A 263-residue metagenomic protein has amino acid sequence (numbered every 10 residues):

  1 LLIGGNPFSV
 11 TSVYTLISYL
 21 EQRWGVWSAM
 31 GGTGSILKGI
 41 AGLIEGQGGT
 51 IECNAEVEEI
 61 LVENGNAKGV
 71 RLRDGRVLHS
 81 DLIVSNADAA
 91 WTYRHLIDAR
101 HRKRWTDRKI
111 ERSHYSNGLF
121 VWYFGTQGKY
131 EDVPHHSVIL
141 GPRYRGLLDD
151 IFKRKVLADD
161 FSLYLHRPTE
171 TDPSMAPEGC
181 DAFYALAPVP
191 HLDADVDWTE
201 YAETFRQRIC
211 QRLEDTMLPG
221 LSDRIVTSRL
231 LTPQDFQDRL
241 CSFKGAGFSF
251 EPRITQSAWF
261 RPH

Functional and structural regions predicted by a protein language model:
L1-G5, A158-Y164, P219-H263: A glycine-rich dinucleotide-binding beta-alpha-beta segment and adjacent secondary-structure elements that constitute
L1-Q47, N54, S242-P252: Active-site/ligand-binding neighborhood in enzyme catalytic cores
N6-S9, H114, P173-C180, H263: Short glycine/proline-enriched loop/turn "hinge" motifs that connect secondary-structure elements and lie
A29-T33, L37, T50, A89 (+5 more regions): Generic structural signal for well-ordered, non-membrane alpha-helical segments in soluble metabolic enzymes
G39, L43-Q47, E56, N86 (+3 more regions): Generic, well-ordered alpha-helical scaffold segments in large soluble proteins
T50-I51, A55-K68, T227-S242: Beta-rich nucleic-acid/ligand-interaction surfaces
E58-P177: Mid-domain catalytic core of redox enzymes that form a hydrophobic substrate pocket/lid adjacent to a catalytic redox
Q127-Q237: C-terminal segments that line or cap access tunnels to active or ligand-binding sites in enzymes and enzyme-associated
